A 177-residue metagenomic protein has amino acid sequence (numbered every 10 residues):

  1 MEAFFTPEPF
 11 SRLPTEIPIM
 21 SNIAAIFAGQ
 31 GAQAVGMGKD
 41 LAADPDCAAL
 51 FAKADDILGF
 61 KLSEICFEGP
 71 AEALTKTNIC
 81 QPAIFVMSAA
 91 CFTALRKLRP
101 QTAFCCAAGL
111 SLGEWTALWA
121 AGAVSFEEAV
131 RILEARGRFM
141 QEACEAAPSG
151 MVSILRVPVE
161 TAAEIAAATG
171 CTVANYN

Functional and structural regions predicted by a protein language model:
E8-I19: Short, Lys/Arg-enriched N-terminal segments with co-localized hydrophobic residues within the first ~10-30 amino acids
S21-A108: Helix-rich "cap/lid" substructures immediately adjacent to catalytic or cofactor-binding pockets
Q30-A32, L58, A120-N177: Alpha/beta catalytic cores of group-transfer enzymes, especially the acyltransferase/condensing modules of polyketide
A52-K53, V86-A90, E114, E127 (+2 more regions): A broad detector of short, well-ordered amphipathic alpha-helices that serve as recognition/interaction surfaces
A94, L98, L118-A123: Alpha-helix C-terminal capping segments
L110-L118: Glycine-rich nucleophile elbow surrounding the catalytic serine of serine-hydrolase chemistry
